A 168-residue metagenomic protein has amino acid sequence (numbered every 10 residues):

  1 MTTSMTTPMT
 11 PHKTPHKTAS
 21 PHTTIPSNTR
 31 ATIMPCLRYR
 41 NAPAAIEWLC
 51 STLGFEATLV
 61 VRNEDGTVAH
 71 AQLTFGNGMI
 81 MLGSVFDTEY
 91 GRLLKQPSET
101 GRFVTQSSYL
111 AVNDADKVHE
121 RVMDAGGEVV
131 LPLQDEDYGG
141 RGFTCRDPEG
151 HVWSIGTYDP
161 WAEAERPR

Functional and structural regions predicted by a protein language model:
T2-C36, I46-R146, T157-R168: Vicinal oxygen chelate
R38-N41: Short, surface-exposed ligand-recognition loops at beta-strand->loop->(often short) alpha-helix junctions that present
E149: C-terminal catalytic core of tyrosine-transesterase DNA break-rejoin enzymes
